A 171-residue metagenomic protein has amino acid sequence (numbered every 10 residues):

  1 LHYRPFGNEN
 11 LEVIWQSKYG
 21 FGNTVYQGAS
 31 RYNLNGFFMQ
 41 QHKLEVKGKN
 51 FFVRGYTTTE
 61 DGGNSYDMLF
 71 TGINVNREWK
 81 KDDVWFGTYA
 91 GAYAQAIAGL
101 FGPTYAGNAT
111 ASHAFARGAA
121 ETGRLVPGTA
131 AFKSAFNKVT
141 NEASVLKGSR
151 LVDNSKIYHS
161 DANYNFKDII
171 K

Functional and structural regions predicted by a protein language model:
L1-F21, H42: Transmembrane beta-barrel wall of Gram-negative outer-membrane proteins
H2, G20, N35, E45 (+1 more regions): Residue-level signal for functionally critical sites in structured catalytic/ligand-binding pockets
Q16-Y19, G28-S30, A135-N141: Short amphipathic alpha-helical segments, especially helix-boundary/capping motifs
G22-Q41, S149-S155: Outer-membrane beta-barrel proteins
K43-K171: Face-selective signature of the C-terminal outer-membrane beta-barrel domain
